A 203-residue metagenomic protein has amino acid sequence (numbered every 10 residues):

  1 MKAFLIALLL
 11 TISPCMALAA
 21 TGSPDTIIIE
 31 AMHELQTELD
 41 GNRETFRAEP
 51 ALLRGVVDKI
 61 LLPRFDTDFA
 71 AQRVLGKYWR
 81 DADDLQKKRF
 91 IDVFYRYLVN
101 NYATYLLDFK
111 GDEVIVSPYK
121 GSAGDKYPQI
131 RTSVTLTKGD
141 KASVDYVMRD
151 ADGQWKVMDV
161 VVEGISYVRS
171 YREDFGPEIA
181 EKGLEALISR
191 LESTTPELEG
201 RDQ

Functional and structural regions predicted by a protein language model:
M1-F4: Positively charged n-region of N-terminal signal peptides that target proteins for export
I12-P14: N-terminal signal peptide c-region/cleavage motif recognized by signal peptidases
T21-Y102: Early exported N-terminus immediately downstream of N-terminal targeting peptides
T37, G41-E44, A48, L52 (+7 more regions): Surface-exposed, polar/charged faces of alpha-helical domains in mature secreted/periplasmic/lumenal proteins
W79, R96-Y97, G121, L136 (+1 more regions): Solvent-exposed loop/turn segments at secondary-structure junctions within structured extracellular/periplasmic domains
N100-A142, T194-Q203: Surface-exposed, charged secondary-structure patches
K141-R169: Short beta-strand edge/turn micro-motifs at domain boundaries
D159-Q203: Low-complexity, intrinsically disordered terminal/linker segments enriched in charged and Gly/Pro repeats
